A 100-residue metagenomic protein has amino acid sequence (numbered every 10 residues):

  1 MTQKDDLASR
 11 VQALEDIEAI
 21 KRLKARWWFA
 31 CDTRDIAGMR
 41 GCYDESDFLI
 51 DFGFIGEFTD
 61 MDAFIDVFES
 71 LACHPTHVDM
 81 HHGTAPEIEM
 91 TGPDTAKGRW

Functional and structural regions predicted by a protein language model:
M1-F29, T33-C42: Short, low-complexity N-terminal intrinsically disordered segments enriched in polar/charged residues
T33-W100: A solvent-exposed, acidic/Ser-Thr-rich amphipathic alpha-helical stretch
